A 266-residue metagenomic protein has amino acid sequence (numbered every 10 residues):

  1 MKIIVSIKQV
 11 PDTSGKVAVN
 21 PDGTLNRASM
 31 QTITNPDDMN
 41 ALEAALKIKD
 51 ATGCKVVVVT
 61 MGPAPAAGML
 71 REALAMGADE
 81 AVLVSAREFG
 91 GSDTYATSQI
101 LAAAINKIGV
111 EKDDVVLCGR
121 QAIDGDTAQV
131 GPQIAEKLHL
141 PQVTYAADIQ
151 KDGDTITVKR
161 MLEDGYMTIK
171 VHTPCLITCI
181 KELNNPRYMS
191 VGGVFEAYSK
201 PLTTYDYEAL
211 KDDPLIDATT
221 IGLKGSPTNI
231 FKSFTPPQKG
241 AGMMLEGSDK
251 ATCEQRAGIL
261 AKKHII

Functional and structural regions predicted by a protein language model:
M1-I266: N-terminal glycine-rich FAD/FM-binding segment characteristic of electron-transfer flavoproteins
